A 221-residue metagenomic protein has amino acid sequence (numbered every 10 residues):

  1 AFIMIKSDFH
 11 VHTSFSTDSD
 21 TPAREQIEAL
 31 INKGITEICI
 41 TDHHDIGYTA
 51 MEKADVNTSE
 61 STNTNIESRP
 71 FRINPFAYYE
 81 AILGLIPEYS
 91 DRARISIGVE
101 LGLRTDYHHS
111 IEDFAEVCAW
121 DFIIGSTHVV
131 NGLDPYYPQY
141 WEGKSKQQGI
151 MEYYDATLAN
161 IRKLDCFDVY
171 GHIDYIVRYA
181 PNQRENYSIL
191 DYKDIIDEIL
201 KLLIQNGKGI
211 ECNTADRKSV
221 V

Functional and structural regions predicted by a protein language model:
F2-T105, F114, Y179, N186-L190: An N-terminally biased module of ancient metal coordination in phosphate/nucleic-acid-related enzymes
I5-D8, E37, R94-G98, D121-I124 (+2 more regions): Structural preference for beta-strand elements that scaffold enzyme active sites
D20, D45, C118, F122-L203 (+1 more regions): Divalent metal-binding pocket/active-site signature
E25-E28, A77-G84, H109-D113, C118 (+5 more regions): Alpha-helical scaffolding segments of alpha/beta enzyme cores, especially the outer helices of TIM-barrel or partial
M51-E52, S110, Y136-Y137: Short aromatic-enriched loop/helix-cap "lid" or pocket-rim segments at secondary-structure transitions that line
R104-H108, M151: Short gly/ser/thr-rich secondary-structure transition/capping motifs
T214-D216: Basic, nucleic-acid-binding surfaces and adjacent catalytic neighborhoods in DNA/RNA-processing proteins
V220: Conserved small/polar residues in nucleotide/adenosyl-binding loops
